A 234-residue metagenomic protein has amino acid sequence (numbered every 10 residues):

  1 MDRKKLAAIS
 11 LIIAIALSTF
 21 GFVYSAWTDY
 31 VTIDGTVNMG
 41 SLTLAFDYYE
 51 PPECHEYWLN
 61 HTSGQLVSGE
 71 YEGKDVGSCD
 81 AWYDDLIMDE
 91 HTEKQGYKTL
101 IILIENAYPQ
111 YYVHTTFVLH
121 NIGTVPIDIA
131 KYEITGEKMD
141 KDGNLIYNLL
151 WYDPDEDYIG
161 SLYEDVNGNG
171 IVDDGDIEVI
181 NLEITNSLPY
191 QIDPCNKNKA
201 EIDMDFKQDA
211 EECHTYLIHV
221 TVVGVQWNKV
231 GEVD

Functional and structural regions predicted by a protein language model:
D2-H91, Y216, T221-D234: Short, polar/proline-rich extracytoplasmic segments that appear immediately after membrane translocation
D29, T99-K138, I184-D234: C-terminal, structured domain-capping segment
T36-N38, V166, E183: N-terminal Rossmann-like NAD(P) cofactor-binding subdomain of oxidoreductases, focused on the glycine-rich
T43, Q95-Y97, E133-T135, D157 (+1 more regions): Extracellular and organelle-lumenal recognition/adhesion modules and their flexible linkers in secreted
G73, G77, D85, A107-P109 (+1 more regions): Surface-exposed, beta-sheet-biased, low-hydrophobicity segments with strongly acidic/polar composition
I127-P154, Y158-S161: Extracellular C-terminal loop/segment signatures of secreted glycoproteins
L145, Y158, L162-I177, Y190: Acidic, glycine-anchored loop motifs typical of Ca2+
E156, E178, L182-N186: Surface-exposed, low-hydrophobicity beta-strand/loop segments enriched in small/polar/acidic residues
